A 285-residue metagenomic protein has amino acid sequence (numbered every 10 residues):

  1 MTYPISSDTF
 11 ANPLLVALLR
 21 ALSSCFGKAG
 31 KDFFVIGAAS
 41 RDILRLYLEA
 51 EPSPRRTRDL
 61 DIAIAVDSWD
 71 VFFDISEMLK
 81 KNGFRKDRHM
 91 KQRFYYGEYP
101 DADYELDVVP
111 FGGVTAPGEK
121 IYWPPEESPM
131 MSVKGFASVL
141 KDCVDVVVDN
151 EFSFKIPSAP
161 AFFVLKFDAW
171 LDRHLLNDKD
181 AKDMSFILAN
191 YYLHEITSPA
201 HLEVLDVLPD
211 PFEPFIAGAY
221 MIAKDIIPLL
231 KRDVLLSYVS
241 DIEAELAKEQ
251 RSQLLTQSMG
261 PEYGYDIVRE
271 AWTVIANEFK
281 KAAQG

Functional and structural regions predicted by a protein language model:
M1-G285: Compositionally biased terminal segments of proteins
